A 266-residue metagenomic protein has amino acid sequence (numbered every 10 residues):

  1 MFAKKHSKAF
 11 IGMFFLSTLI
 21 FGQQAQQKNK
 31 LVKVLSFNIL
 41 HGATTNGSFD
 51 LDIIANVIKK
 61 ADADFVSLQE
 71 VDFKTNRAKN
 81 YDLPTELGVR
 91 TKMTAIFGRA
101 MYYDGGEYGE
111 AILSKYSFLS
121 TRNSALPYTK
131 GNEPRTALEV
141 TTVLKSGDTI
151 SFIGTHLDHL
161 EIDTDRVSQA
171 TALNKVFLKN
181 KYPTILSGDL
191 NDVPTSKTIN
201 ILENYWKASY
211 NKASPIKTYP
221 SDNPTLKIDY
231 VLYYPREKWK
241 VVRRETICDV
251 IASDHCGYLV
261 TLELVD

Functional and structural regions predicted by a protein language model:
F2-I11, L16, I20-R90, Y102-E110 (+2 more regions): N-terminal, active-site-proximal structural segment of metallo-dependent hydrolase catalytic domains
L31, N46-G47, F65, V71-T149 (+2 more regions): Structured beta-strand-rich core segments of catalytic domains in phosphoester-bond hydrolases
V32-I39, I54-A78, V140, S151-T155 (+4 more regions): Active-site beta-strand/loop signature of hydrolases that rely on acidic residues for catalysis
F37-L40, Q69-V71, G98-M101, Y116 (+4 more regions): Active-site-proximal beta-strand/loop segments in catalytic clefts of secreted hydrolases
N46-D50, K79, N132-P134, D165-A172 (+2 more regions): Soluble or luminal CAZymes and related metallo-dependent hydrolases
N46-D52, F97, P215-Y219: N-terminal post-signal-peptidase region of extra-cytosolic proteins
T141-L144, T164, F177-T184, L190-D266: Metal-dependent phosphoester-hydrolase catalytic domains
K145-T164: Metal-dependent phosphoester/phosphodiester hydrolase catalytic core
